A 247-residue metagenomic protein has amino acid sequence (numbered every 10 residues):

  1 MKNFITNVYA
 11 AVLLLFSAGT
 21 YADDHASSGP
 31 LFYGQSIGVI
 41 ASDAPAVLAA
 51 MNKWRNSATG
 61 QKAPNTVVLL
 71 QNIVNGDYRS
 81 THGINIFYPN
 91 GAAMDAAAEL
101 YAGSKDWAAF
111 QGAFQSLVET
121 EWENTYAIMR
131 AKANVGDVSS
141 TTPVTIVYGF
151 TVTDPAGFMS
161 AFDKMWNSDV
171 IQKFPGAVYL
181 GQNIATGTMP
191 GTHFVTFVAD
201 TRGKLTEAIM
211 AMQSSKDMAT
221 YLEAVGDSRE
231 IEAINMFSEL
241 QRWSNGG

Functional and structural regions predicted by a protein language model:
M1-Y9: Bacterial N-terminal signal peptides that target proteins for export
A10-L14: Hydrophobic alpha-helical targeting segments used for export or membrane insertion
S17-A18: N-terminal signal peptide c-region/cleavage motif recognized by signal peptidases
Y21-G247: Short S/T/G/P-rich N-terminal loop/turn motif that feeds into the first structured element of a domain
